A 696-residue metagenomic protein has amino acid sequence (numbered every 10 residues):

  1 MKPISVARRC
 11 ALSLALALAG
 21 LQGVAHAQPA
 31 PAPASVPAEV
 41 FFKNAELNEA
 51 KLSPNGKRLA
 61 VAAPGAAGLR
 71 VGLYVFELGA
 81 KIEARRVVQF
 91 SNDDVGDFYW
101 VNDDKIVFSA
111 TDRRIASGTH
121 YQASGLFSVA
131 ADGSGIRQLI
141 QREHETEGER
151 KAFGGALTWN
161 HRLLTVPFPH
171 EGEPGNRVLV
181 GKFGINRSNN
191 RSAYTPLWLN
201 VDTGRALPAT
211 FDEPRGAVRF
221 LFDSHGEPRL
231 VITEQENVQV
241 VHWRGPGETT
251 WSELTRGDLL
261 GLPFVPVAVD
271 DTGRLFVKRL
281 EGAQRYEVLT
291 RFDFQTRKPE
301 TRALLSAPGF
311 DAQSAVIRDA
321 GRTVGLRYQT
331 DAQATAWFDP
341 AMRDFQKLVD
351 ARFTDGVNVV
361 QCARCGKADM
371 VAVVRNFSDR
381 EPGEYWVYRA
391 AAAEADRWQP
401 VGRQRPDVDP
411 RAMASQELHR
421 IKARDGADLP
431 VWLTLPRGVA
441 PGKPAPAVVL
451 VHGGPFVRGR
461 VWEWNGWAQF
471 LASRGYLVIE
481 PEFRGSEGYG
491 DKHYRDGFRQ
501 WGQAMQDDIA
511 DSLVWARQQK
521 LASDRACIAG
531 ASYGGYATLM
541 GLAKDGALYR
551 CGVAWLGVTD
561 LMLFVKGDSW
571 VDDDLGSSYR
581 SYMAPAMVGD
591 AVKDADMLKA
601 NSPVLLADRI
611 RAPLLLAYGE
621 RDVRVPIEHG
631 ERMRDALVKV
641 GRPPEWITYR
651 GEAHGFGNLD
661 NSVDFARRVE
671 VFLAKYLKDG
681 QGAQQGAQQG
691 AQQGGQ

Functional and structural regions predicted by a protein language model:
K2-L12: Bacterial N-terminal signal peptides that target proteins for export
A11, A15, A30, A683-G695: Low-complexity, intrinsically disordered tandem-repeat tracts enriched in small/polar residues
L12, L16, A27-V371, D379-E381: Beta-propeller folds
G20-V24: N-terminal signal peptide c-region/cleavage motif recognized by signal peptidases
V218-L221, L326, T335-A440, G466-Q469 (+3 more regions): Non-catalytic accessory segments flanking enzyme active sites
Y328, F377, L450-G454, S532 (+1 more regions): Glycine-rich His-Gly loop
D407-D524, A531-S532, K566: Cap/lid segment of the alpha/beta-hydrolase catalytic domain
F483-G686, Q693-Q696: Active-site-proximal cap/loop segments of hydrolase catalytic domains
